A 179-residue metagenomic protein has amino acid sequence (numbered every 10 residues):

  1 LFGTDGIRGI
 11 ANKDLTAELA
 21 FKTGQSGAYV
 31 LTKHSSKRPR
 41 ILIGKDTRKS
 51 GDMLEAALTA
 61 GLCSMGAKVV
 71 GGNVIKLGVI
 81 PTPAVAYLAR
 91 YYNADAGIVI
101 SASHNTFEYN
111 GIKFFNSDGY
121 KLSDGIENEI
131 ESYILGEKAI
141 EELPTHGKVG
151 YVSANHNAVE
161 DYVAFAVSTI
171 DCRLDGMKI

Functional and structural regions predicted by a protein language model:
L1-L15: N-terminal amphipathic/basic leader segments beginning at the initiator methionine
D5-I7, V85, I130: Bulky hydrophobic/aromatic "packing anchor" residues in well-ordered structure
G9, G24-A28, G61, G97 (+1 more regions): Glycine-centered structural positions embedded in regular secondary structure
I10, N110-I179: Gly/Ser/Thr-enriched, mixed-charge loops and adjacent short helices that form phosphate/oxyanion-binding elements
T16-G24, P81, N155-V163: Phosphate/oxyanion-binding active-site loops and adjacent basic polyanion-contact surfaces
A17-S26, V30, G44-A57, D175-I179: Glycine-rich phosphate/diphosphate-binding loop of Rossmann-like nucleotide-binding domains
Q25-T32, A86, V163, V167-D171: Generic structural signal for well-ordered alpha-helical scaffold segments
S35-S117: Ferredoxin-reductase
